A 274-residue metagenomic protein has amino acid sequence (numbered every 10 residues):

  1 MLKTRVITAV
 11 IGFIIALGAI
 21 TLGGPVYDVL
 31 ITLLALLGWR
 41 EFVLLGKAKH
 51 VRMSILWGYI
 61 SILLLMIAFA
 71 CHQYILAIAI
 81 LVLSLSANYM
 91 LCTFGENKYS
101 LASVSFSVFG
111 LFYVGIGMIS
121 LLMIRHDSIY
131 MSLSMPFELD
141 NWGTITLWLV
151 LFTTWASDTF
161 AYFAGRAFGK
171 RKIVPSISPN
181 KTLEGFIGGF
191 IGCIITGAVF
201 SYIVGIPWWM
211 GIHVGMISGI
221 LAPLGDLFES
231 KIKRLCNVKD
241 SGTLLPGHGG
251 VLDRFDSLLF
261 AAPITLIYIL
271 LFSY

Functional and structural regions predicted by a protein language model:
L2-T182, F186-M216: Membrane-embedded alpha-helical bundles of polytopic integral membrane proteins
F13, C193-I194, R254, A261 (+1 more regions): Hydrophobic transmembrane alpha-helices of multi-pass small-molecule transporters
A161-Y162, R166-A167, S230-V238: Juxtamembrane interface at the ends
K233, L258-I264: C-terminal transmembrane helix pair
L235-S257: Interfacial loop-to-transmembrane junctions
I267-Y274: Juxtamembrane boundary at the C-terminal end of a transmembrane helix
